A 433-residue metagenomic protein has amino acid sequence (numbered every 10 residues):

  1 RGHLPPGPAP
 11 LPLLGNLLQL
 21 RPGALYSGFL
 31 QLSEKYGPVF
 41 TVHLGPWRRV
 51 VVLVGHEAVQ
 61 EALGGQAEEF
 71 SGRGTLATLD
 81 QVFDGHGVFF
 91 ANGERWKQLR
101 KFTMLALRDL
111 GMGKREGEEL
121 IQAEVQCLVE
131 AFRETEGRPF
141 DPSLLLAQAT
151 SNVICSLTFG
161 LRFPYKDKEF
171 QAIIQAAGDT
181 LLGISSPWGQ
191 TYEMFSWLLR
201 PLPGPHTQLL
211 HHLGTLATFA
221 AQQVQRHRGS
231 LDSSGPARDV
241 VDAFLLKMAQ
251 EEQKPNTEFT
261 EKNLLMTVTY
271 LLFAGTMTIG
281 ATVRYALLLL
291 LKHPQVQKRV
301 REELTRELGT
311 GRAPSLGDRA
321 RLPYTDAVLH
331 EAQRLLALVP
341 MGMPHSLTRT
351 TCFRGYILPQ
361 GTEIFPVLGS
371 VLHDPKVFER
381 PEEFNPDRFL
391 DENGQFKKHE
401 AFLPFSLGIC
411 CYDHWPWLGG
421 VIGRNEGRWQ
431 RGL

Functional and structural regions predicted by a protein language model:
G2-E116, L146-V153, E169-L198, L403: Cytochrome P450 substrate-recognition site 1
P5, V125, T305-R306, G311 (+2 more regions): Cytochrome P450 proximal C-terminal region
L17-G37, T215-Q222, P314-G355, P375 (+1 more regions): Conserved cytochrome P450 K-helix E-x-x-R motif and the immediately C-terminal K′/meander segment
H43-V51, G111-A123, R133-S156, P164-I173 (+5 more regions): Cytochrome P450
R108-M112, S186, H211-V283, G311 (+4 more regions): Conserved cytochrome P450 catalytic core segment spanning the I/J/K helices
T278-V296, R301-E303, Y412-N425, R431: Cytochrome P450 catalytic-core helices
P366-G394: Conserved cytochrome P450 K-helix/beta-meander segment immediately N-terminal to the heme-binding cysteine loop
E392-W417, V421: Cytochrome P450 heme-thiolate "Cys pocket" and heme-binding signature region
